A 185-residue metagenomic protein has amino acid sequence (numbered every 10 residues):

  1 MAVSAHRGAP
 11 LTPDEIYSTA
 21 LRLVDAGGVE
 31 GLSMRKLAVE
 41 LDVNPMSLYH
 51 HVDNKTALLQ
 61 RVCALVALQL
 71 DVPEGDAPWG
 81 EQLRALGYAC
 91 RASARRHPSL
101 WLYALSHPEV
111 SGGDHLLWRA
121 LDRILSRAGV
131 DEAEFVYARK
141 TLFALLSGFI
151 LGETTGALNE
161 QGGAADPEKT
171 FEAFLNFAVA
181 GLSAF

Functional and structural regions predicted by a protein language model:
M1-L11: N-terminal intrinsically disordered/low-complexity leader segments
E15, T19-A57, R61: Helix-turn-helix
R61-C63, R91-A120, L151-N159: Amphipathic alpha-helical segments used for helix-helix packing
A64-Q69: Short, basic, alpha-helical segments at the C-terminal edge of helix-turn-helix-like DNA-binding modules
D71-V110, R139-L142: Hydrophobic alpha-helical connector segments
A85, L105-T141, S147, K169-A173: Amphipathic alpha-helical packing segments from all-alpha helical-bundle domains
S93-R96, L100, I124-R127, L145-G152 (+1 more regions): Amphipathic alpha-helical interaction surfaces
R127, T155-F185: C-terminal peripheral helix-coil segments that are non-catalytic and often amphipathic
